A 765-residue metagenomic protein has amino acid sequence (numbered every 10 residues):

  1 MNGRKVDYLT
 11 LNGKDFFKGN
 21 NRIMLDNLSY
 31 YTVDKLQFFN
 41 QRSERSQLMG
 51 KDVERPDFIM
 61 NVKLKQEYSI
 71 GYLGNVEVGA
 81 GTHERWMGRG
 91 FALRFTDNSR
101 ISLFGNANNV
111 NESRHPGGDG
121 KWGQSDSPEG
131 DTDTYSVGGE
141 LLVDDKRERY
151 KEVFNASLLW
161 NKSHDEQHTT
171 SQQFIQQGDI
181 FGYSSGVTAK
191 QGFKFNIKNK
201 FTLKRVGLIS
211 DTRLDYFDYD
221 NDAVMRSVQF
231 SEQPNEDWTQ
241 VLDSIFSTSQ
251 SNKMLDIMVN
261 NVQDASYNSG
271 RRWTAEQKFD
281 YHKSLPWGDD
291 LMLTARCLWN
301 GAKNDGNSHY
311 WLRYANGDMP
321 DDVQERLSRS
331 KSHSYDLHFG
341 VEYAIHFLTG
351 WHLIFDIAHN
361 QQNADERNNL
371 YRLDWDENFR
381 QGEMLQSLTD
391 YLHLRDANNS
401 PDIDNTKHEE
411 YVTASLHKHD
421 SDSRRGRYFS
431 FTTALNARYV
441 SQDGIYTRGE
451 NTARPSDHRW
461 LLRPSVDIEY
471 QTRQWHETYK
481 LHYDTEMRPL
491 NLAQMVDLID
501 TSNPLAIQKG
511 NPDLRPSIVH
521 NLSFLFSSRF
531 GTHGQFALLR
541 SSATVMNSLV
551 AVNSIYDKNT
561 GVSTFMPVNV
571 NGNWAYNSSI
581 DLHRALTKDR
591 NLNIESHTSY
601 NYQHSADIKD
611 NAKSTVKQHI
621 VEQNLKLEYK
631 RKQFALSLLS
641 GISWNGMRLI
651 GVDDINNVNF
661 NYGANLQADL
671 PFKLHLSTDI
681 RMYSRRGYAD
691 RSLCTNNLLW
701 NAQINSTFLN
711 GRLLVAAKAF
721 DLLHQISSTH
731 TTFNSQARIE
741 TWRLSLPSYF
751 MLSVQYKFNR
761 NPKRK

Functional and structural regions predicted by a protein language model:
M1-F17, R45-V53: Extracytoplasmic beta-strand/coil segments of soluble accessory domains associated with Gram-negative outer-membrane
R4-V6, Y31-V33, R55-I59, G71 (+1 more regions): Extracytoplasmic
L11, N21-R22, W86-R89: Conserved strand-to-helix beginnings and helix N-cap segments that scaffold or border functional pockets
D15-R42, D97: Short acidic/polar hinge/loop motifs at secondary-structure boundaries that mediate gating or recognition
G19-R22, R42-E84, S99-K765: Primarily recognizes Gram-negative and organellar outer-membrane beta-barrels
